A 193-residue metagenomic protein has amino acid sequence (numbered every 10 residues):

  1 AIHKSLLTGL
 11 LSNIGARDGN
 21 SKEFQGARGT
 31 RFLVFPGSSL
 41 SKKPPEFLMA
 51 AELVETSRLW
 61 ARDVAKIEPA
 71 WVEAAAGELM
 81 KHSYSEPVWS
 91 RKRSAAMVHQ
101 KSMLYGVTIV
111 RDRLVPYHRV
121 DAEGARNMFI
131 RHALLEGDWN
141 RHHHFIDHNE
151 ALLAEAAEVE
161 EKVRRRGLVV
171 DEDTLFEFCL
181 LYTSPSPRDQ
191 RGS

Functional and structural regions predicted by a protein language model:
A1-S184, S193: Extended, charged helical/alpha-beta scaffold domains that provide interaction surfaces
